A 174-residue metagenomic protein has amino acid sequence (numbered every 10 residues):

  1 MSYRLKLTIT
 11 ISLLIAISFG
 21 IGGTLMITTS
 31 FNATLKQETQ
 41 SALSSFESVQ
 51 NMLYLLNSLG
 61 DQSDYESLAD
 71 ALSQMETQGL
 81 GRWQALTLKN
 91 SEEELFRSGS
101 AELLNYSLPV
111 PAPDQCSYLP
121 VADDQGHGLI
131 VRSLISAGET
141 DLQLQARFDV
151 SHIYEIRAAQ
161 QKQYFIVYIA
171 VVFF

Functional and structural regions predicted by a protein language model:
M1-N90, E155, K162: Juxtamembrane segments flanking the first transmembrane helix of membrane-anchored signal-transduction proteins
R82-V110: Extracellular/periplasmic ligand-sensing ectodomains of membrane signal-transduction proteins
L86-L88, I130, L142-A146, I153: Hydrophobic beta-strand residues in large extracellular and virion-surface proteins
S100-L144: Membrane-proximal, non-catalytic sensory/regulatory domains of signal-transducing membrane proteins
A146-I166: Helix-start (N-cap) segments at beta->loop->alpha junctions that couple sensory/regulatory domains to adjoining helices
I166-F174: Selective detector of the "anchor" transmembrane alpha-helix that sits immediately C-terminal
